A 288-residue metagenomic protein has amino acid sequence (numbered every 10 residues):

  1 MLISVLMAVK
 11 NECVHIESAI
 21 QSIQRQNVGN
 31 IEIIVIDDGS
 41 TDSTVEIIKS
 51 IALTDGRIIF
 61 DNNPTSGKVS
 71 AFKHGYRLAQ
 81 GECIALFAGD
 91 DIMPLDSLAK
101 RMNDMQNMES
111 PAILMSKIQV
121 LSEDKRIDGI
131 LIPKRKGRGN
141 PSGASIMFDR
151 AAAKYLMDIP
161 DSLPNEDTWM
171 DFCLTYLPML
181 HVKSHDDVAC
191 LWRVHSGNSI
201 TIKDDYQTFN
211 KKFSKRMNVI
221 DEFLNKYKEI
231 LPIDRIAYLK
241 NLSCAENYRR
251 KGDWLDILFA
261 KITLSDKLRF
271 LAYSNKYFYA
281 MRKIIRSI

Functional and structural regions predicted by a protein language model:
N11-R25: Short, well-formed alpha-helical segments that are part of the catalytic scaffolds of diverse glycosyltransferases
D37-E46, A88: A conserved acidic beta->alpha catalytic loop
N63-A79: Glycine-rich, basic loop-to-helix element that forms the pyrophosphate-binding segment of sugar-nucleotide handling
I84: Short aromatic/hydrophobic "clamp" motif used to bind/position activated sugar donors
D96-D128: Conserved donor NDP-sugar-binding/catalytic core segment of glycosyltransferases
P133-D205: Conserved nucleotide-sugar donor-binding catalytic segment
W192-S196, T201-R235: Catalytic core of nucleotide-sugar-dependent glycosyltransferases
L239-I288: Membrane-interface aromatic/basic loop that binds lipid-linked glycans or pyrophosphate carriers, typified by
